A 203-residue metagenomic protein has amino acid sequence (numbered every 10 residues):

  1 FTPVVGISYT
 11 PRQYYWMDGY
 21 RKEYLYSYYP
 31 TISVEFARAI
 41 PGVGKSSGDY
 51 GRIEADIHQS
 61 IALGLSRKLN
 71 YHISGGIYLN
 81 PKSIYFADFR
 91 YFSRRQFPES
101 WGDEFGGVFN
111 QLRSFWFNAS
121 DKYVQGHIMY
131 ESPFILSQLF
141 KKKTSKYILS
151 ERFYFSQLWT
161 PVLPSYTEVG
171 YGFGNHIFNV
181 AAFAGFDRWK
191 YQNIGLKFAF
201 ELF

Functional and structural regions predicted by a protein language model:
F1-F203: Exposed, low-structure sequence patches enriched in small/polar residues
